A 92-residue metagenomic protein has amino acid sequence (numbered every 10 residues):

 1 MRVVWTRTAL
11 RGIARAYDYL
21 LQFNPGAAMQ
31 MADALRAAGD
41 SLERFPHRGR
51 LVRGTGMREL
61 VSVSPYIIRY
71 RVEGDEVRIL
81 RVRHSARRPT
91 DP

Functional and structural regions predicted by a protein language model:
R2-M57, P92: Basic, Lys/Arg-enriched alpha-helical interface segments
R7, S64, R83: Residues at the C-termini of beta-strands that transition into short coil/loop
M29, I67, R71-P92: Enriched for short, Lys/Arg-rich terminal
H47-D75: Basic/aromatic recognition patch in beta-strand/loop cores that engages polyanionic ligands
